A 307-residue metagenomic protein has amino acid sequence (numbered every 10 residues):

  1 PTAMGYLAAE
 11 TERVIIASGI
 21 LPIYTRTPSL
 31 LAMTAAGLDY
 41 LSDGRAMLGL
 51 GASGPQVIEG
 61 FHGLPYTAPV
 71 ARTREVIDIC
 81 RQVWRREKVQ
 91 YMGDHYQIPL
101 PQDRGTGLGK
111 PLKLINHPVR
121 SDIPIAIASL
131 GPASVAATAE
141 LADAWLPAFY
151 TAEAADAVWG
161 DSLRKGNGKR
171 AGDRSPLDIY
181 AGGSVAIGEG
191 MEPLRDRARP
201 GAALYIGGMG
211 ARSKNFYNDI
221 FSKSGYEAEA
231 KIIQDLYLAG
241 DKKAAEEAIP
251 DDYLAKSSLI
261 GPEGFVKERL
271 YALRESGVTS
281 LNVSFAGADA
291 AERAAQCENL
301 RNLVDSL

Functional and structural regions predicted by a protein language model:
P1-L307: Active-site-adjacent structural elements that line small-molecule/cofactor binding pockets in enzymes
